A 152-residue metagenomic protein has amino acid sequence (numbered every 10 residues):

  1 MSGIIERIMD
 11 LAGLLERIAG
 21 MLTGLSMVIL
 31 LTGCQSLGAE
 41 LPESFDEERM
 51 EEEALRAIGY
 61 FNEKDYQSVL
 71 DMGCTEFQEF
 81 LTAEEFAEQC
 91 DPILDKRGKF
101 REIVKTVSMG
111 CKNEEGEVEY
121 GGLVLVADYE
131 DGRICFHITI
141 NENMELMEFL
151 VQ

Functional and structural regions predicted by a protein language model:
M1-T32: Sec-dependent bacterial lipoprotein signal peptides
T32, R101-V104, M147: A short, local hydrophobic-aromatic micro-motif
G33-E63: Short, low-complexity N-terminal intrinsically disordered segments enriched in polar/charged residues
L41-S44, L55-R56, G73-E79, V124: Second-shell loop/turn segments in exported
Q67-G116: Short solvent-exposed beta->alpha transition segments
V107-Q152: Exposed beta-sheet edge and beta->alpha loop/turn motif
